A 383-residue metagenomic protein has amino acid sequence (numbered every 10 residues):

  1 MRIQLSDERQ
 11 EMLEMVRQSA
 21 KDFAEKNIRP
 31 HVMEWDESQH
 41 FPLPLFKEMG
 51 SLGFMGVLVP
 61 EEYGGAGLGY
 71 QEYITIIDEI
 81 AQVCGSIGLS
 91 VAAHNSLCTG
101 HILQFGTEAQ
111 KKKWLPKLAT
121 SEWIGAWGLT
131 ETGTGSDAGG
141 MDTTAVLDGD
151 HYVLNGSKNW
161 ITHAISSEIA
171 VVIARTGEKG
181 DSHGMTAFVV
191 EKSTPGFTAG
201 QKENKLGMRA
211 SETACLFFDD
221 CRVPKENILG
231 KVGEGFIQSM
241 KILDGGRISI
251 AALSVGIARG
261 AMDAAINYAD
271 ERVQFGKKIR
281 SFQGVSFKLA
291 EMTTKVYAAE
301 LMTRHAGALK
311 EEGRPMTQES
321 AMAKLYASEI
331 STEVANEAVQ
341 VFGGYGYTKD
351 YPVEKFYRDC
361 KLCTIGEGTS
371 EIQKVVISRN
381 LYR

Functional and structural regions predicted by a protein language model:
M1-A93, F105-Q110, K117-E122, D137-A138 (+4 more regions): Alpha-helical interface subdomain recognition
G53, I77-A81, A174, V190-P195 (+1 more regions): Short Ser/Thr-interspersed hydrophobic loop/turn segments at strand-loop and sheet-helix junctions that line or gate
L68, D137-G139, H163-S167, D181-G184 (+1 more regions): Short glycine/proline-enriched turns and hinge-like loops at secondary-structure junctions
V91, D150-A199: A short core secondary-structure module
Q104-G106, V146, V172-T176, V189-E191 (+2 more regions): Short beta-strand-to-turn element immediately C-terminal to the catalytic PLP-Schiff-base lysine in fold type I
S121-L129, I173: A short, Trp-centered hydrophobic/proline-enriched beta-strand micro-motif
G140, P195-P224: Flexible, small-/acidic-enriched active-site or ligand-binding loops
D219-Q238: Long, acidic (Asp/Glu-rich), low-complexity accessory segments flanking structured domains
